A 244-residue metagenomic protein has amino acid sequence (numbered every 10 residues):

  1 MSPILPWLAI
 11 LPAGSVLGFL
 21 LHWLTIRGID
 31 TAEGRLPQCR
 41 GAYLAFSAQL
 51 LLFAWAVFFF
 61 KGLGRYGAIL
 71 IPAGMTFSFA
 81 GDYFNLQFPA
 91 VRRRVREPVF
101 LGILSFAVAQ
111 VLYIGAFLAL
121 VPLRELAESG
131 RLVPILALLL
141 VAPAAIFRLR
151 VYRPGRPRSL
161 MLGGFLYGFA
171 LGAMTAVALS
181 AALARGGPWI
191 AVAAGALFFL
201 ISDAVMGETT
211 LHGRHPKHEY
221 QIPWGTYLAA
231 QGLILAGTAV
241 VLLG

Functional and structural regions predicted by a protein language model:
M1-G244: Polytopic alpha-helical membrane-helix bundles and their juxtamembrane interface segments in multi-pass membrane
